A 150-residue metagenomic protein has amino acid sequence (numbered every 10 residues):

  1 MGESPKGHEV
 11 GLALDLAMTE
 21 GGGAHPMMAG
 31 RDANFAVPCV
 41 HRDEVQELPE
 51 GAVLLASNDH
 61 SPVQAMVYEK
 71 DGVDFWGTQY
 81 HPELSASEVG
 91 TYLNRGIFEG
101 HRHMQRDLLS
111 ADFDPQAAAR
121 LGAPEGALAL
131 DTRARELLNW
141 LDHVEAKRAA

Functional and structural regions predicted by a protein language model:
M1-G22: Cysteine-nucleophile active-site neighborhood
M18-A150: Amide-donor transfer/coupling interface in amidating biosynthetic enzymes
